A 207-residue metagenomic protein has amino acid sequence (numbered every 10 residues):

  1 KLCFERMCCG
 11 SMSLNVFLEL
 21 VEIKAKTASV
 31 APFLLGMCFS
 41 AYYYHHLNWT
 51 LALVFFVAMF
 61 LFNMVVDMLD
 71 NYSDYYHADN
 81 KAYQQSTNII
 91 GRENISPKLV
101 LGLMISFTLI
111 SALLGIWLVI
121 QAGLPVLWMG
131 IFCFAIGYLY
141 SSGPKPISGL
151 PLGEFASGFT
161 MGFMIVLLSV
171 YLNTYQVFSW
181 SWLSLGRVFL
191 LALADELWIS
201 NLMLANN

Functional and structural regions predicted by a protein language model:
F4-T50, V54, A58, V66 (+4 more regions): Topogenic membrane-insertion module of multi-pass membrane proteins
C8-G10, Y76-S86, S106-A112, F132-Y140 (+2 more regions): Hydrophobic, membrane-facing alpha-helical anchors
F17, A25, S29, L51 (+7 more regions): Hydrophobic alpha-helical transmembrane segments of integral membrane proteins, especially multi-pass transporters
F33-G36, S40-Y42, D67, G115 (+7 more regions): Hydrophobic alpha-helical segments of integral membrane proteins
H45-L69, L127-A135, W180-L202: Membrane-embedded alpha-helical segments that form the functional core of polytopic membrane enzymes, especially those
F62, V66-T108: Aspartate-rich (DDxxD/NDxxD/DxxxD) Mg2+/diphosphate-binding motifs and their adjoining helix-loop segments
L69-Y76, P146-F155, Y175-W180, A205-N207: A cytosolic-side transmembrane-helix exit/cap motif
G91-V177: Intramembrane alpha-helical segments
